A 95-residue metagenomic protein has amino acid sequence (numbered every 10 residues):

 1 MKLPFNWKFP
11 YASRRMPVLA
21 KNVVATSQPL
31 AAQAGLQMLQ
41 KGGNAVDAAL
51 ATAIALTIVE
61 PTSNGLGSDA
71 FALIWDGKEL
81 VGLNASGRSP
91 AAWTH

Functional and structural regions predicted by a protein language model:
M1-Q33, Q37, A45-H95: Noncatalytic scaffold domains of N-terminal-nucleophile
